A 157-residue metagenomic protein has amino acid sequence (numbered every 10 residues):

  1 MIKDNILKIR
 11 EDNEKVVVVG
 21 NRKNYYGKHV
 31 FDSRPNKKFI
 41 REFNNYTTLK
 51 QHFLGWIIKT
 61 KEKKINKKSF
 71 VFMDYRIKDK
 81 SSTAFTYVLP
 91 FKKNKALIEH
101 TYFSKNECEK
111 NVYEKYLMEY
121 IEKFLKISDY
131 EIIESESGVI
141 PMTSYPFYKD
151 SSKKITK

Functional and structural regions predicted by a protein language model:
I2-S128, T143-D150: Predominantly flavin-linked oxidoreductase catalytic cores and closely associated redox partners
S128-S135: Short secondary-structure junctions
E136-K157: Oxyanion-binding "anion nests"
